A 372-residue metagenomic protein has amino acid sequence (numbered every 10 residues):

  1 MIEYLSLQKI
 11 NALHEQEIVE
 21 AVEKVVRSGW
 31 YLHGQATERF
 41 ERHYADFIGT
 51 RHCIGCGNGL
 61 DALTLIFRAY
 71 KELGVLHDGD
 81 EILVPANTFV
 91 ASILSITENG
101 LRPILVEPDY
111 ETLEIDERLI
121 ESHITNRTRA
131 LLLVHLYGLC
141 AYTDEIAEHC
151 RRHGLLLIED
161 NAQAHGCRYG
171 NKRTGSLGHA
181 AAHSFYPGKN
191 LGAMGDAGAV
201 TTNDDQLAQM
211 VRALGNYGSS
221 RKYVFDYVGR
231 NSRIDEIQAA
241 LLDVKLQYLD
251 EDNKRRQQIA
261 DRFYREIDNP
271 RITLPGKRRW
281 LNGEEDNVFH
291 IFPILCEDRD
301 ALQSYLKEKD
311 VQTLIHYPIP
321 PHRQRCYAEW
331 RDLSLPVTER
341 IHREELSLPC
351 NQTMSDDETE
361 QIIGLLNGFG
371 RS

Functional and structural regions predicted by a protein language model:
M1-W30, Q35, K309, P349: N-terminal "arm"/small-domain region of PLP-dependent enzymes with the aminotransferase-like
Q8, T37-R42, F47-I54, L60 (+6 more regions): PLP-dependent aminotransferase class I/II
Q16, L76, R256: Pyridoxal 5′-phosphate
W30, Q35-E81, S95-N99, L105 (+1 more regions): Phosphate-binding glycine-rich loop
I54, L83, I104, L157-I158 (+3 more regions): Structural detector of well-ordered beta-strand residues that form the stable sheet scaffold of enzyme domains
K71-L136, C140-E159: PLP-dependent aminotransferase-like
E159-M194, R221-D226: Conserved active-site segment immediately N-terminal to the catalytic lysine that forms the internal aldimine
H183-S184, G198-N203, D243: Short beta-strand-to-turn element immediately C-terminal to the catalytic PLP-Schiff-base lysine in fold type I
